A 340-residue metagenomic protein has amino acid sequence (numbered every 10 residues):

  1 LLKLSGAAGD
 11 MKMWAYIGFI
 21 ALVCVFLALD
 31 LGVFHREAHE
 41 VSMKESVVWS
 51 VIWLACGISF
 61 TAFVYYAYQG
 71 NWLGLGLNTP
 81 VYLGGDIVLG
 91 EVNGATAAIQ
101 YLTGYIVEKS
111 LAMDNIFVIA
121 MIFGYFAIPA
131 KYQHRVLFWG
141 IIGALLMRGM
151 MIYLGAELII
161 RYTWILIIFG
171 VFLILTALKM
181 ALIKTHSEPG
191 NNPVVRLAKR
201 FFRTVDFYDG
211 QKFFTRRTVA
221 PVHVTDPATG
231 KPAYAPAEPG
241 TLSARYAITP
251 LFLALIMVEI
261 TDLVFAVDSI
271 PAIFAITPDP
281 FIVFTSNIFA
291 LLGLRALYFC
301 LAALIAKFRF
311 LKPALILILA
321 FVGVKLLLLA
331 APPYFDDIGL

Functional and structural regions predicted by a protein language model:
L1-L340: Multi-pass alpha-helical transmembrane bundle typical of ion/small-solute transporters and intramembrane aspartyl
